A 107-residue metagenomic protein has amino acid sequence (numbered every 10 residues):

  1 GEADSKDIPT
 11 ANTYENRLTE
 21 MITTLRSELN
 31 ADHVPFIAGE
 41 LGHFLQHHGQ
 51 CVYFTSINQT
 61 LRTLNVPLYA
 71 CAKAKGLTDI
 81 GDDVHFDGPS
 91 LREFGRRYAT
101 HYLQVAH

Functional and structural regions predicted by a protein language model:
G1-H107: Cell-envelope and extracellular/periplasmic
